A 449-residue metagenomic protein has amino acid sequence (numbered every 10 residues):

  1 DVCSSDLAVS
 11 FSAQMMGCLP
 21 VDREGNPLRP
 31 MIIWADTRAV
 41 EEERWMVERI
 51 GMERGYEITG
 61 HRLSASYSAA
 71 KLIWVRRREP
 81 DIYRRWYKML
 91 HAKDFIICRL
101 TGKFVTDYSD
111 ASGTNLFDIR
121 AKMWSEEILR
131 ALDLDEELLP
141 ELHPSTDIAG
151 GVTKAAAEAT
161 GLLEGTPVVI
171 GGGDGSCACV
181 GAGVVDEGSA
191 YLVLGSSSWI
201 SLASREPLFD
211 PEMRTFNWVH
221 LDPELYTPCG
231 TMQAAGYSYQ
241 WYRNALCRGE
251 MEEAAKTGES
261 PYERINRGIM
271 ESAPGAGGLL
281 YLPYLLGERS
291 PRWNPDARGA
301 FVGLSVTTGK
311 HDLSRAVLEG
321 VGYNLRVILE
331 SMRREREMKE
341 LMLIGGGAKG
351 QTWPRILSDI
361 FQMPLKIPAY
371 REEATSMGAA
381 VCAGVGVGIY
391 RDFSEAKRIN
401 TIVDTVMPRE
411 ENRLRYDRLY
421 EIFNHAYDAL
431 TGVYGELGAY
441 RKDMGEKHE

Functional and structural regions predicted by a protein language model:
V2-S4: Short, small-residue-biased leader/transition segments that mark boundaries at the very start of proteins
V9: Acidic/charged, solvent-exposed loop-and-adjacent secondary-structure segments enriched in E/D, K/R, S/T, and G/P
A13-M15: Short, small/polar residue-rich loop motifs at catalytic or cofactor-binding pockets
D22-R23: Short, acidic, Ser/Thr-enriched surface-loop or helix-capping motifs
D36: Carbohydrate-associated surface elements
V40, V47-R62, S66-V105, N115-D133 (+2 more regions): Active-site core segments that coordinate phosphate-bearing ligands/cofactors across diverse enzyme families
